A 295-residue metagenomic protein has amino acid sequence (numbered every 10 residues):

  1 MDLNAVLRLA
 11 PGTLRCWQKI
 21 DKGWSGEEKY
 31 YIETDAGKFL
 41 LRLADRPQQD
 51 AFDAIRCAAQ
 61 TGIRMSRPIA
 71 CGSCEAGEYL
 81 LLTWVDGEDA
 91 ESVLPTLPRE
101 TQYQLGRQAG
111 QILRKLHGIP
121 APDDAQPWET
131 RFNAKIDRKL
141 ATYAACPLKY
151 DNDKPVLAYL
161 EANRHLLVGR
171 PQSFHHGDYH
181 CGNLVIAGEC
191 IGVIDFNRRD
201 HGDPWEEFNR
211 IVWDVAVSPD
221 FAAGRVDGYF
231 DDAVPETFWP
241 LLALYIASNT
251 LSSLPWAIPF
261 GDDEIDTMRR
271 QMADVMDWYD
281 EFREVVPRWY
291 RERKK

Functional and structural regions predicted by a protein language model:
D2-P11, G118-G177, D227, Q271-F282 (+1 more regions): An alpha-helical support segment within catalytic cores of ATP-dependent transferases
P11-K19: Conserved N-terminal boundary motif of the eukaryotic protein kinase catalytic domain
Q18-W128: ATP-binding pocket architecture of kinase catalytic cores
E27, R107, V168, R210-K295: Helix-rich C-terminal or lid/interface subdomains of diverse kinases
E28-I32, L160-F208: Active-site acidic catalytic loop and adjacent metal/ATP-binding pocket of ATP-dependent phosphoryl transfer enzymes
K29, I55, P68, T83 (+7 more regions): Generic structural signal for small/hydrophobic residues in well-ordered secondary structure, especially within
A59, L94, N197, W205 (+3 more regions): Short, flexible helix/strand-to-coil boundary loops that buttress conserved ligand/catalytic motifs in alpha/beta
G62, G72, E88-D89, L113-D123 (+6 more regions): A general structural signal marking secondary-structure boundaries and capping sites
